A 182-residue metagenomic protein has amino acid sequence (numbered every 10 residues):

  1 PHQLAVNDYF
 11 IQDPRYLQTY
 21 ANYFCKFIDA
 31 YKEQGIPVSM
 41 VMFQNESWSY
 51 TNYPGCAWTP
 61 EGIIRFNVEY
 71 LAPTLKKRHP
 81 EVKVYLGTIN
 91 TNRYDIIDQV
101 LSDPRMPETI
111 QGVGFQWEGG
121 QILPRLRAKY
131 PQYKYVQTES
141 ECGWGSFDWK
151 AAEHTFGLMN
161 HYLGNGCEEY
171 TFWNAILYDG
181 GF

Functional and structural regions predicted by a protein language model:
P1-D98: Substrate-binding cleft and catalytic face of glycoside hydrolase catalytic domains, especially the flexible beta-alpha
E33-G35, M106-P107, G164: Alpha-helix termination/capping residues and helix-transition junctions
S39-F43, K83-L86, Q111-F115, K134-E139 (+2 more regions): Structural recognition of the beta-strand scaffold that forms the well-ordered cores of secreted hydrolase catalytic
F43-W48, G87-N92, F115-G120, S140-G143 (+1 more regions): Active-site beta-loop-alpha junctions enriched in small/polar residues
P73, K77, E81-V84, R105-W149 (+1 more regions): Glycoside hydrolase catalytic-domain groove-lining segments
N92-P104, P124-R127: Distinct, well-ordered alpha-helical segments
Q137-F182: Aromatic/acidic polysaccharide-binding cleft in carbohydrate-active enzymes
